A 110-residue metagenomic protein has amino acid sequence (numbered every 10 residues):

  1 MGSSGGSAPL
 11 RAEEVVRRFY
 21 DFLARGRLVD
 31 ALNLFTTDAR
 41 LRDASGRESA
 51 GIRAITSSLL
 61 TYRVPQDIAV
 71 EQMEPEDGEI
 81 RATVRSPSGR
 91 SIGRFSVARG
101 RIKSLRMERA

Functional and structural regions predicted by a protein language model:
M1-R25, N33: Short, low-complexity N-terminal intrinsically disordered segments enriched in polar/charged residues
G2-S3, T56-A110: A beta-strand edge to alpha-helix "cap/lid" segment located at domain peripheries
G5-A8, S45-E48, I102: Alpha-helix initiation/capping motif
R11, L34-T36, R42, E48 (+3 more regions): A general secondary-structure boundary signal
A12, R17-F19, I52-T56, G93: Generic alpha-helical hydrophobic packing signal
L23-G26, A39, R99: Prokaryotic Sec-type signal peptides and long signal-anchor helices with extended Leu/Ile/Val-rich h-regions
L28, L32, T37-M73: A solvent-exposed, acidic/Ser-Thr-rich amphipathic alpha-helical stretch
